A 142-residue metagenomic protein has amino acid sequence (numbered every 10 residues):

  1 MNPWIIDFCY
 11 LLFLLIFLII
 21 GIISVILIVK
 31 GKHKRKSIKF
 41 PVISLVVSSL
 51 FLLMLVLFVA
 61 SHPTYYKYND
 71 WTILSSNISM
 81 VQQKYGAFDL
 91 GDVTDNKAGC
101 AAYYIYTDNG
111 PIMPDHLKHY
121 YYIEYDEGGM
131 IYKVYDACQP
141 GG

Functional and structural regions predicted by a protein language model:
M1-K30: Membrane-embedded alpha-helical segments of integral membrane proteins
I5, K39-V42, K67: Intrinsically disordered, low-complexity peptide-like regions
C9, S48-S49, C100, C138: Generic recognition of cysteine residues
I16, K36, I78-S79: A residue-level detector for conformationally permissive "hinge/kink" positions
V29-K39: Membrane-interfacial hairpin junctions
S37-S61: Internal/C-terminal transmembrane anchor helices
F58-T64, Y68-G142: A cross-family detector of function-defining hotspots
